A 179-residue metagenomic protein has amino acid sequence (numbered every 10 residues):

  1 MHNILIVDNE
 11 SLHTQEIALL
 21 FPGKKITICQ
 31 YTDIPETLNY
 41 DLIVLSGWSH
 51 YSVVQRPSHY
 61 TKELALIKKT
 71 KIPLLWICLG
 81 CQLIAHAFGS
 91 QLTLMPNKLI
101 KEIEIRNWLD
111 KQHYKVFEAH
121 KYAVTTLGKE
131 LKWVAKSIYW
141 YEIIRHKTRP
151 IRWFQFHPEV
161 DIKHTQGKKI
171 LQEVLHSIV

Functional and structural regions predicted by a protein language model:
N3, S11-W76, F88: Flexible gly/pro-rich beta->alpha loop and the following alpha-helix that scaffold active-site loops
N3-E10, E16, P35-L38, H59 (+2 more regions): Amide-donor transfer/coupling interface in amidating biosynthetic enzymes
L19, Q82, Y122: Active-site phosphate/pyrophosphate- and oxyanion-stabilizing loops and adjacent acidic/basic residues in soluble
W48-S49, C81, P158: Active-site metal-binding loops of divalent metal-dependent hydrolases
C78-H86: Glycine-rich nucleophile elbow surrounding the catalytic serine of serine-hydrolase chemistry
